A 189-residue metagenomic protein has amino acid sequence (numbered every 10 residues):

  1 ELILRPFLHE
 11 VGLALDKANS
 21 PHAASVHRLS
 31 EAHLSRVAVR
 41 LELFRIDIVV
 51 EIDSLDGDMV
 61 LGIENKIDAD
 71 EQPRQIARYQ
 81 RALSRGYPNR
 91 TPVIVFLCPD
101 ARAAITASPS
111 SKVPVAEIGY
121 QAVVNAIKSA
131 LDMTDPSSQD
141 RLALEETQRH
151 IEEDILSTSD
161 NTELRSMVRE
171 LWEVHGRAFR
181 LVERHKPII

Functional and structural regions predicted by a protein language model:
E1-I189: Charged, terminal alpha-helix-loop-beta segments that serve as non-catalytic nucleic-acid engagement and/or assembly
